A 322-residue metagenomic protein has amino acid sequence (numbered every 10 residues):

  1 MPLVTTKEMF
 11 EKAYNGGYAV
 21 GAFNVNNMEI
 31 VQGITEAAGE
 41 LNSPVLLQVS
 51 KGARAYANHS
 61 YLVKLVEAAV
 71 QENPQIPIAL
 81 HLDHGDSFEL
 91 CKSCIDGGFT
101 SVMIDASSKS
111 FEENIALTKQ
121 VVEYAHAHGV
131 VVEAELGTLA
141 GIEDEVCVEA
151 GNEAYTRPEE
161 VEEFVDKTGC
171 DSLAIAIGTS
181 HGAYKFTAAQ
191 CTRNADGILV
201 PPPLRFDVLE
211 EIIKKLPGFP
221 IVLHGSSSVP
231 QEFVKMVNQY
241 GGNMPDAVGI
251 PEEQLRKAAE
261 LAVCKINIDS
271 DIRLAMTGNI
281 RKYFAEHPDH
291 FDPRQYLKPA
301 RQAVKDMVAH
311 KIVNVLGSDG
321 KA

Functional and structural regions predicted by a protein language model:
M1, Y18-N26, A53-R54, Q295 (+1 more regions): A short N-terminal beta->alpha junction/helix N-cap motif
M1-L3, A322: Basic/polar N-terminal segments that are highly enriched at the extreme N-terminus, encompassing both cleavable
V4-K12, N27-A53, S60-Q75, H84-P220 (+5 more regions): Alpha/beta enzyme core
T5-G21, D289-F291: Generic N-terminal amphipathic, Lys/Arg-enriched alpha-helix
V20-N24, L80-H81, M103, I221-L223 (+2 more regions): Short catalytic-loop micro-motif centered on adjacent basic/acidic residues
G33, L41, V130, P217-S228 (+3 more regions): Amphipathic, soluble alpha/beta structural segments
V45, P77-A79, G225: Residue-level recognition of the N-termini of beta-strands and the immediately preceding loop/turn
N238-Q239, I250-A322: C-terminal alpha-helical cap/extension of soluble enzyme domains
